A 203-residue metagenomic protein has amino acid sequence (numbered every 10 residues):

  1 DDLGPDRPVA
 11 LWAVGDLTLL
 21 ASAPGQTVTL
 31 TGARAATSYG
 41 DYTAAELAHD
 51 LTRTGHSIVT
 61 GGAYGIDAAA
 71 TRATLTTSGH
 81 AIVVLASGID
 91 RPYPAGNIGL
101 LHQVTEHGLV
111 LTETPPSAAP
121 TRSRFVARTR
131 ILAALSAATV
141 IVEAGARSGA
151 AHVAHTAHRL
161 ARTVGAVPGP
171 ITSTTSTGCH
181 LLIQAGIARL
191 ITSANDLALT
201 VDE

Functional and structural regions predicted by a protein language model:
D1-E203: Glycine-biased, small-residue-rich flexible motifs in mid-sequence functional cores and linkers
